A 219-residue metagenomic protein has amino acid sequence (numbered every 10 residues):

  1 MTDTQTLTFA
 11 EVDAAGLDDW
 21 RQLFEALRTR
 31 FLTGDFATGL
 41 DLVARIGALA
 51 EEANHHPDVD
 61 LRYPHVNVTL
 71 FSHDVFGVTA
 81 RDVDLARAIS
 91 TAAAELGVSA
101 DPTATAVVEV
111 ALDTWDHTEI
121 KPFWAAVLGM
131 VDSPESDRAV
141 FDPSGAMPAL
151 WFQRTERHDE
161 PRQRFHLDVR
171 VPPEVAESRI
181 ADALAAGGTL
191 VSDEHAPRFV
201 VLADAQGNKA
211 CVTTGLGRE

Functional and structural regions predicted by a protein language model:
D3-Y63, N67: Ordered, small/hydrophobic-rich secondary-structure cores
D35, L40-I46, E119-M130, A183-L184: Amphipathic alpha-helical segments
G47-H56, I89-L96, L128-V131, A185-V191: A common structural junction motif
F71-H73, G77-A80, P102, E135-T155 (+2 more regions): Vicinal oxygen chelate
R81-D101: Short, structured interface segments
A94, V98-E119, G217-E219: N-terminal beta-strand motif that seeds the catalytic metal site of vicinal oxygen chelate
V107-W115, D159-E177, V200-A203: Vicinal oxygen chelate
T114-A149, R179: Core segments of cupin and vicinal oxygen chelate
